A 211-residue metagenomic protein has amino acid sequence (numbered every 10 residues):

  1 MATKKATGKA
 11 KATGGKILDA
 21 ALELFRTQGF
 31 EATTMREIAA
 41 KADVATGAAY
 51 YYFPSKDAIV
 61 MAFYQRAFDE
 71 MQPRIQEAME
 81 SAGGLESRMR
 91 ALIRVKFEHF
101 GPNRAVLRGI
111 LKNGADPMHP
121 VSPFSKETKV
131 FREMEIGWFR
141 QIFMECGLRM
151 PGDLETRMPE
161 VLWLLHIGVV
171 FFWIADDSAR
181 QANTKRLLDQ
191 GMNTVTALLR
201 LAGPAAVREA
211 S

Functional and structural regions predicted by a protein language model:
A2-K4, G137, Q141-E145, F171 (+1 more regions): C-terminal peripheral helix-coil segments that are non-catalytic and often amphipathic
A2-T3, K16, A20, L24-A58 (+2 more regions): Helix-turn-helix
K41, L92, G109-N113, L187-G191: Short acidic/histidine-centered micro-motifs embedded in hydrophobic/aromatic stretches that mark compact functional
A62, Q76-G109, S125-V130: Hydrophobic alpha-helical connector segments
F63, A67, M71, K96 (+4 more regions): Hydrophobic/aromatic residues within well-ordered alpha-helical segments
F100-S122, I136-F143, F171: Amphipathic alpha-helical segments used for helix-helix packing
R108-L111, P151-G152, A182: Short, hydrophobic secondary-structure boundary micro-motifs
V121-G147, T156-I167, R186, M192 (+1 more regions): Amphipathic alpha-helical packing segments from all-alpha helical-bundle domains
